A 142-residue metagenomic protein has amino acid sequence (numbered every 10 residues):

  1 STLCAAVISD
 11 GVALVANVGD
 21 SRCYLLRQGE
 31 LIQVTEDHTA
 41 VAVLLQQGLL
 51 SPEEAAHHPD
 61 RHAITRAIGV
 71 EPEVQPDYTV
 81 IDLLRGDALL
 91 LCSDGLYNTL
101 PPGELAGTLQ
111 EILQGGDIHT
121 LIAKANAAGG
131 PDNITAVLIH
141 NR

Functional and structural regions predicted by a protein language model:
S1-C4, T35, T39, T65 (+2 more regions): Ser/Thr-centric signal marking residues that sit in or immediately flank functional binding/regulatory motifs
S1-V7, A13-N17, R22-L26, I134-H140: Short beta-strand scaffold segments in enzyme catalytic cores
A6-I8, A16-N17, L25, A56-H57 (+2 more regions): Solvent-exposed alpha-helices and their adjacent loops that cap or buttress functional pockets in soluble metabolic
G19, E36-D37, L105: Residue-level structural signal for beta-strand termini and adjacent loop
E30-L31: Predominantly a core beta-strand signature of beta-propeller blades across repeat-based propeller domains
V34-H38, V43-L45, L109-I118: Gly/Ser/Thr-rich active-site loops/lids in small-molecule metabolic enzymes that frequently grip phosphoryl groups
E36-R85: Conserved, helical-rich catalytic subdomain that frames metal- and/or nucleotide-binding sites in enzyme alpha/beta
R66-C92, L96-R142: C-terminal catalytic subdomain
